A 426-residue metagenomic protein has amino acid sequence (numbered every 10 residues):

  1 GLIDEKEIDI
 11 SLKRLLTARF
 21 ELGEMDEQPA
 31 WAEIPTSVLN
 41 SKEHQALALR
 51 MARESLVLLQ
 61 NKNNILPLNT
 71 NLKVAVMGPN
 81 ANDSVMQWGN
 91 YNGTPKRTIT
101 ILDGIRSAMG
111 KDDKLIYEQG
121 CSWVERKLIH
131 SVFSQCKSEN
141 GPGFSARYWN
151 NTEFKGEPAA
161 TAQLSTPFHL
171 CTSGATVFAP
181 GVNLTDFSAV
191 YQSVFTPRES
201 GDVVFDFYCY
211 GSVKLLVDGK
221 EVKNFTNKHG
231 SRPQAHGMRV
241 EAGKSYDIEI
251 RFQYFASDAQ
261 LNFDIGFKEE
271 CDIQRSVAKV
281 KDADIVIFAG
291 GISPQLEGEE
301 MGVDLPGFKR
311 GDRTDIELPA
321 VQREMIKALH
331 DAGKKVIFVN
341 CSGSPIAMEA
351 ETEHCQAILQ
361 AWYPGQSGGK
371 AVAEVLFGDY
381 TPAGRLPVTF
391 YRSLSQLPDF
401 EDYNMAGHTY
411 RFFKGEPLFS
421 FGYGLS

Functional and structural regions predicted by a protein language model:
G1-G89, G93-A162, C341-S426: Secreted, periplasmic, or luminal enzymes acting at the cell surface/secretory milieu
R53-N64, T100, V190, P233-A235 (+2 more regions): Short alpha-helical segments and helix-capping/turn motifs at coil-helix boundaries
N71, A283-D284, G333, C355: Short, well-ordered alpha-helix to beta-strand connector turns
A81-P95, I292-E324: Active-site His/acidic residue clusters
R106, I326-K334: Surface-exposed amphipathic alpha-helices with a cationic face
I116-V204, Y208-G298, G302-T314: Extracellular/secretory pathway-exposed regions associated with glycan biology
V280-K281, H330, T352: A short, aliphatic-rich alpha-helical micro-motif
